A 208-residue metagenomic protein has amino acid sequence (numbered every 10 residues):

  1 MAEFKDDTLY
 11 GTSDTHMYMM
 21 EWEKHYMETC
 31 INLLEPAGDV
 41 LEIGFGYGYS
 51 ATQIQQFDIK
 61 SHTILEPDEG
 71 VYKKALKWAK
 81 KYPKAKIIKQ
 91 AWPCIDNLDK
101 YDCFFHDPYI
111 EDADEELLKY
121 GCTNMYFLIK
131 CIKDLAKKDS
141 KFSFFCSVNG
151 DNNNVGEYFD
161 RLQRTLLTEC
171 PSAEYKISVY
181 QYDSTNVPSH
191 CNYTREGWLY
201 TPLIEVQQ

Functional and structural regions predicted by a protein language model:
M1-A37, Y49-T52: Class I SAM-dependent methyltransferase Rossmann-like catalytic core, especially the SAM/SAH-binding loop
D14-M17, G150-Q208: Class I S-adenosyl-L-methionine
E42-G46: Class I SAM-dependent methyltransferase core
Y47-I59: Conserved SAM-binding loop of SAM-dependent methyltransferases across substrates and taxa, primarily the Class I
S61-E66, F144: Conserved SAM-binding motif I beta-strand of class I
P67-L98, E111: S-adenosyl-L-methionine
L118-K138: A short glycine-rich, Lys/Arg-flanked "PGG" loop and its adjoining helix->strand segment in the class I
D139-S147: Conserved beta-strand signature within the Rossmann-like core of class I S-adenosyl-L-methionine
